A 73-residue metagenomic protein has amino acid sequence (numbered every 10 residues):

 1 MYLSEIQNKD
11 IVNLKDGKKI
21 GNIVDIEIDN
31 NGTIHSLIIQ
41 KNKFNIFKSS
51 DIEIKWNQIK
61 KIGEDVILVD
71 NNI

Functional and structural regions predicted by a protein language model:
M1-I73: Peripheral interaction segments used for macromolecular assembly
